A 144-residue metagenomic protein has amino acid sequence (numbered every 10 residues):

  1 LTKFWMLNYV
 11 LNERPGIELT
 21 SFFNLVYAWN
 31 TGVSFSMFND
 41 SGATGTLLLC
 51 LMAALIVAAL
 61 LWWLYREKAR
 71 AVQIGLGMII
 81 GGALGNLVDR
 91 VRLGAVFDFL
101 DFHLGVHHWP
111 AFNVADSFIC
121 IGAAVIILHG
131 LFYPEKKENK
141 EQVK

Functional and structural regions predicted by a protein language model:
L1-K144: Alpha-helical transmembrane bundles and membrane-interface segments of multipass inner-membrane proteins
